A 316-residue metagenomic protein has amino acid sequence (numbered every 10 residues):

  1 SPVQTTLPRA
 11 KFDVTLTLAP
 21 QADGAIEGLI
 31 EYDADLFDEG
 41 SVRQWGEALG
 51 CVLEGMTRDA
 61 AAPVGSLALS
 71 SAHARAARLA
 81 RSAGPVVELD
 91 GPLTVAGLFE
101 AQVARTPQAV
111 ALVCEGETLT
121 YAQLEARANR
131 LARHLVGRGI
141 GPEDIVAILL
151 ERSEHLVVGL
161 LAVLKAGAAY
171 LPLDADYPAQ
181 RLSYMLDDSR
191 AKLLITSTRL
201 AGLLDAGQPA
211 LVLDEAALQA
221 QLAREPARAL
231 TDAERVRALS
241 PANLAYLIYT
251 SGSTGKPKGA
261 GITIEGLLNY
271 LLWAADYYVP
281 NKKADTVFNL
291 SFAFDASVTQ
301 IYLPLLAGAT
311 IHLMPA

Functional and structural regions predicted by a protein language model:
S1-V14, S82, A220-A223: A short, small/polar-residue-rich loop/turn motif at beta-strand boundaries within alpha/beta enzyme cores
P2-T5, P20, Q44: Accessory/regulatory regions of helicases
V14-T15, I148: A short, aliphatic-rich beta-strand micro-motif
T17-D23: Short beta-strand micro-motifs enriched in acidic
A25-L67, G84-L268, L272, D276-V279 (+2 more regions): Carrier-protein-dependent adenylate-forming modules in NRPS/ANL systems
V64-A77: Short, highly charged C-terminal tails/helix-capping segments
I148, G266, Y278-M314: Conserved AMP-binding loop of ANL adenylate-forming enzymes
A175, Y249, L290-S291, P315-A316: Conserved donor-binding loops in enzymes that form glycosidic bonds
